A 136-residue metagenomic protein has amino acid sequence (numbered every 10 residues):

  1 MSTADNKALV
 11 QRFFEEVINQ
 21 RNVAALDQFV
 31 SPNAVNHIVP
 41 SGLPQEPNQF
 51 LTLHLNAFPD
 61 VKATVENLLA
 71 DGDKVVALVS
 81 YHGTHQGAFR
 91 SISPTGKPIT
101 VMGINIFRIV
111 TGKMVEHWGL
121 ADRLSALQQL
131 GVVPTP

Functional and structural regions predicted by a protein language model:
M1-P136: C-terminal and inter-domain tail/linker signature
